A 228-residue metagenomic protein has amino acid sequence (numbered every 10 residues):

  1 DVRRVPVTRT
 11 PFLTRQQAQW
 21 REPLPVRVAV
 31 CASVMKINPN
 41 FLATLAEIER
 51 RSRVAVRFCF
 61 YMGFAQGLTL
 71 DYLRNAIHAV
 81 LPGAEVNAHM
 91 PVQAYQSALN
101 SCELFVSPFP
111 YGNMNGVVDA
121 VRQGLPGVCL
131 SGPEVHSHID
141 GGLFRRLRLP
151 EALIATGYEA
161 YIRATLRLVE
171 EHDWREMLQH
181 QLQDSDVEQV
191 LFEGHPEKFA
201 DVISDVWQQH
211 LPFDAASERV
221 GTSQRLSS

Functional and structural regions predicted by a protein language model:
D1-V92, D205: Conserved catalytic-core segment of nucleotide-activated headgroup transferases in glycan assembly
V7-R9, T69-D71, A94-C102, I162-L168: Short, solvent-exposed polar/charged micro-motifs at secondary-structure junctions
A32-V34, V54, F60, D71-N75 (+1 more regions): C-terminal amphipathic helix plus adjacent low-complexity, charged tail appended to glycosyltransferase catalytic
F41, T69, A98, H136 (+2 more regions): Hydrophobic (often cysteine-bearing) scaffold residues that line and stabilize catalytic clefts of nucleotide/cofactor
Q93-Y95, N115-G116: Short acidic active-site motifs
N100, L104, P108-E193: Catalytic binding pocket for nucleotide-activated donors in carbohydrate/polymer assembly enzymes
